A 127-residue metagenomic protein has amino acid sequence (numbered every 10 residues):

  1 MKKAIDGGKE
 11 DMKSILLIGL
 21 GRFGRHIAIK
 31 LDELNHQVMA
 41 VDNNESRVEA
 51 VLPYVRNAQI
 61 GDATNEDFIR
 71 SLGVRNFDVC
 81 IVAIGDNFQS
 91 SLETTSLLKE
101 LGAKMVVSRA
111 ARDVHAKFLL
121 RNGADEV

Functional and structural regions predicted by a protein language model:
M1-V127: Cytosolic regulatory regions of ion transport systems
